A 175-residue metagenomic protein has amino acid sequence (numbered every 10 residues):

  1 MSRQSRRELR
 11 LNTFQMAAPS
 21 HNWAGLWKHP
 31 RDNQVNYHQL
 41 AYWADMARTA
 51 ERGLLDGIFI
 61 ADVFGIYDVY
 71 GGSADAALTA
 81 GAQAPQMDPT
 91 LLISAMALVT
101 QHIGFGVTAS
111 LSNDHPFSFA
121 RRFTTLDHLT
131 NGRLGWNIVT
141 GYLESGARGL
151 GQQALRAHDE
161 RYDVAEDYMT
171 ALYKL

Functional and structural regions predicted by a protein language model:
M1-V99: N-terminal beta1-alpha1-beta2 module of alpha/beta enzyme domains
R6-L9, F14-Y37, L111-L175: Flexible, glycine-rich active-site loops centered on histidine and acidic residues that chelate a metal or position
L54, Q101, T130-G132: Active-site-proximal glycine-rich helix-loop-beta segment
I58, F105, L134-W136: Hydrophobic residues within beta-strands of alpha/beta enzymes
A61, T108-A109: Short His-Asn-centered micro-motif
P85, T108, H115: Glycine- and other small-residue-rich loops at beta-strand/loop junctions that grip anionic moieties
L98-V107: Conserved catalytic cysteine-centered active-site region of acyl-thioester-dependent Claisen-condensing enzymes
